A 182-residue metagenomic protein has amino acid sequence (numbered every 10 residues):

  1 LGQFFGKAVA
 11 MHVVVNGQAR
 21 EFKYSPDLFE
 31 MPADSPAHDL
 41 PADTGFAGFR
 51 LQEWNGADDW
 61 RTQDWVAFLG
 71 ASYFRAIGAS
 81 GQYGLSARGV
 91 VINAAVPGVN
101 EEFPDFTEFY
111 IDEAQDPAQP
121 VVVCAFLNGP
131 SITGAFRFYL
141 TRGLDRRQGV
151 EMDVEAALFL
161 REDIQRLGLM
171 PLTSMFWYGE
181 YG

Functional and structural regions predicted by a protein language model:
L1-G98: Solvent-exposed N-terminal domain segments of exported/luminal and surface proteins
G6, T44, D116-P120, T133 (+1 more regions): A general secondary-structure signal for short beta-strands and their flanking turns/coil in non-transmembrane regions
A10-H12, V122-C124, D153-E155: Beta-strand secondary-structure signal
V15-G17, E53-N55, L127-S131, L140-L144 (+1 more regions): Beta-strand elements of well-folded, non-transmembrane domains
E21-K23, T133-A135, I164-R166: Short acidic, gly/pro-rich beta-turn/loop elements at beta-sheet edges and active-site/ligand-binding grooves
S35-P36, T107-E113, D163, Y178: Intrinsically disordered, low-complexity boundary segments flanking structured domains
S86-D145: Extended, loop-rich substrate-binding clefts of extracytoplasmic carbohydrate-active enzymes
R137-G182: Acidic (Asp/Glu-rich), glycine- and aromatic
